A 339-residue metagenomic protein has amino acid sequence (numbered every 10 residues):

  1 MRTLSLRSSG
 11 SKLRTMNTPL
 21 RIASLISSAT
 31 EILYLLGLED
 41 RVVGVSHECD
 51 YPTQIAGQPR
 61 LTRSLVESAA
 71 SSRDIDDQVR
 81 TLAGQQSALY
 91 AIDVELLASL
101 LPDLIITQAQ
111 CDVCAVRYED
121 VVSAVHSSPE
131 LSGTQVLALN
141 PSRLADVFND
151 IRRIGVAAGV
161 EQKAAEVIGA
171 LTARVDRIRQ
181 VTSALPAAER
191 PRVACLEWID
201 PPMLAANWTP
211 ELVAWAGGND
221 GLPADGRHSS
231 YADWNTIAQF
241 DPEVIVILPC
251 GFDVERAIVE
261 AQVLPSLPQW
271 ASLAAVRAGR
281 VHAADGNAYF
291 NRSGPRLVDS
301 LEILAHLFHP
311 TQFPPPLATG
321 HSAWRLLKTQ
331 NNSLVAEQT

Functional and structural regions predicted by a protein language model:
R2-T339: N-terminal ligand-binding lobe of clamshell/alpha-beta domains
